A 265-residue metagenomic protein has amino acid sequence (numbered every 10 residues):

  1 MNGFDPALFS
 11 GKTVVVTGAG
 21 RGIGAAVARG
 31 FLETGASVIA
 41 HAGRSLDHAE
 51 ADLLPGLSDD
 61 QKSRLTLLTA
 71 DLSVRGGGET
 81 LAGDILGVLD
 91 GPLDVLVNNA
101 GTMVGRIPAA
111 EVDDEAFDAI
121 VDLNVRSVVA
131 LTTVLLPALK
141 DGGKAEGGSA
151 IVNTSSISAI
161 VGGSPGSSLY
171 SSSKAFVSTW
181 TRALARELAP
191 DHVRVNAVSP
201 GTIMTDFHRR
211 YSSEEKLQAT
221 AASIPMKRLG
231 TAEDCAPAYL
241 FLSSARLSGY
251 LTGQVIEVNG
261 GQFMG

Functional and structural regions predicted by a protein language model:
T13, G20-R21: Conserved glycine-rich cofactor-binding loop
F31, P92, S178, A185-I203 (+1 more regions): Conserved Rossmann-fold SDR core element
T34-E50: Conserved glycine-rich Rossmann-like NAD(P)H-binding loop of the short-chain dehydrogenase/reductase
I107-A109, D113-V121, T220: Substrate-binding pocket helix/loop in short-chain dehydrogenase/reductase
T132-T133, R182: A short, exposed helix-loop element centered on a Lys and neighboring polar residues
K144-F176, T181-P190, T202-I203: Catalytic loop of short-chain dehydrogenase/reductase
T231-V258, F263: C-terminal substrate-recognition "lid" of short-chain dehydrogenase/reductases
